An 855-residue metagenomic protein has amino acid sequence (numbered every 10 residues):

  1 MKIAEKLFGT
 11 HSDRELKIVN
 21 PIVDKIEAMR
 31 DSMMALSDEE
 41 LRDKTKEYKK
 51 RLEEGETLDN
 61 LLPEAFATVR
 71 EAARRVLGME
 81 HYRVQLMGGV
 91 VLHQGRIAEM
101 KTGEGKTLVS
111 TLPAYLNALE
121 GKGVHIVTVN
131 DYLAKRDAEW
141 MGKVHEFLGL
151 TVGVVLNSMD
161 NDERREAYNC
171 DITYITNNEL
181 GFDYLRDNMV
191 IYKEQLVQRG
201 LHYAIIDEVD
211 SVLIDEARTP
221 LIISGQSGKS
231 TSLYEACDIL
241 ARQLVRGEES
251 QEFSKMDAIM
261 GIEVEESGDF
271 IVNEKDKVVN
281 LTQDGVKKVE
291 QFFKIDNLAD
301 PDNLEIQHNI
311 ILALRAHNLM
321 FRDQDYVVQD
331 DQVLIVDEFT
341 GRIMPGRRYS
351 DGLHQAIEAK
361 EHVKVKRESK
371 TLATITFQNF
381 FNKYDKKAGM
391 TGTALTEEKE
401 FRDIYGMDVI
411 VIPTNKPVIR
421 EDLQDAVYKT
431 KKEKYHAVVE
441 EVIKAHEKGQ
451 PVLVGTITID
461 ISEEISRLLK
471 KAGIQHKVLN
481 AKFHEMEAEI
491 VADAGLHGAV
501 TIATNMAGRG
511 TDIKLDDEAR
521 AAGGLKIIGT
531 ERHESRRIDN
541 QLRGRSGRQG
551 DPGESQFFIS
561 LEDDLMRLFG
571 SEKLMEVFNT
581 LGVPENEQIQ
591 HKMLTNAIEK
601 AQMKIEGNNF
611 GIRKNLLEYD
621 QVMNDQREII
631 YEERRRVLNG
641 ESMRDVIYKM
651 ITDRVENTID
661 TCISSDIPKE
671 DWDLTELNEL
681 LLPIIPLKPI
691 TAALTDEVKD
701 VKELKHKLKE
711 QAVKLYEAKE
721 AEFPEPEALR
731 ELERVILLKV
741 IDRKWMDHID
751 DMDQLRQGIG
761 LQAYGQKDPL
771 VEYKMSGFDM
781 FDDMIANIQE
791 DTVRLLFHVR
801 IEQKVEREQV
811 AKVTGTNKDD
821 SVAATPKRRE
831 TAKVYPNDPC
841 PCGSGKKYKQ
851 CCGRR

Functional and structural regions predicted by a protein language model:
M1-G582, Y631-E632, K649, D653 (+1 more regions): Conserved P-loop NTPase motor core
E27-D31, L617, D779, D838: Positions in alpha-helical segments
S110, V438, T825-K827, Y835: Active-site-adjacent structural elements in folded domains
M256-M260, A472, P826-K833, C851: Intrinsically disordered, compositionally biased charged tails
Y326-L334, T340-R348, Q549-G550, F557 (+2 more regions): Extended, charged helical/alpha-beta scaffold domains that provide interaction surfaces
K448-S462, N639-E641, A693-V698, P841: Short, Lys/Glu-rich amphipathic helical modules
V454, I502, W745, F781 (+2 more regions): Hydrophobic, well-ordered secondary-structure elements that form the walls of internal hydrophobic environments
E830-K849, G853: Short Cys/His-rich zinc-binding micro-motifs
